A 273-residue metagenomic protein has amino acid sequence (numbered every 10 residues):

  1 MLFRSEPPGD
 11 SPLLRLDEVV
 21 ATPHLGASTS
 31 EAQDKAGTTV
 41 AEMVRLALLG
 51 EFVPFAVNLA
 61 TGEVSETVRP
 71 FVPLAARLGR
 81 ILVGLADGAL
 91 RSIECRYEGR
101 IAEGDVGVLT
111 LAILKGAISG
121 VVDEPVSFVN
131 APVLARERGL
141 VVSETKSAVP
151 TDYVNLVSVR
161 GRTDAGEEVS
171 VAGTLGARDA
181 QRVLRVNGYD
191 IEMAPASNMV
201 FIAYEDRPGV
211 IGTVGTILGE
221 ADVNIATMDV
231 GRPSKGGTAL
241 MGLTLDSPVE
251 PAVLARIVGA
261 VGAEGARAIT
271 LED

Functional and structural regions predicted by a protein language model:
M1-A86, A102: Rossmann-like dinucleotide-binding domain for NAD(H)/NADP(H)
T61-A102, V106-D273: A conserved regulatory-domain signal marking ACT and ACT-like small-molecule sensing domains and adjacent regulatory
